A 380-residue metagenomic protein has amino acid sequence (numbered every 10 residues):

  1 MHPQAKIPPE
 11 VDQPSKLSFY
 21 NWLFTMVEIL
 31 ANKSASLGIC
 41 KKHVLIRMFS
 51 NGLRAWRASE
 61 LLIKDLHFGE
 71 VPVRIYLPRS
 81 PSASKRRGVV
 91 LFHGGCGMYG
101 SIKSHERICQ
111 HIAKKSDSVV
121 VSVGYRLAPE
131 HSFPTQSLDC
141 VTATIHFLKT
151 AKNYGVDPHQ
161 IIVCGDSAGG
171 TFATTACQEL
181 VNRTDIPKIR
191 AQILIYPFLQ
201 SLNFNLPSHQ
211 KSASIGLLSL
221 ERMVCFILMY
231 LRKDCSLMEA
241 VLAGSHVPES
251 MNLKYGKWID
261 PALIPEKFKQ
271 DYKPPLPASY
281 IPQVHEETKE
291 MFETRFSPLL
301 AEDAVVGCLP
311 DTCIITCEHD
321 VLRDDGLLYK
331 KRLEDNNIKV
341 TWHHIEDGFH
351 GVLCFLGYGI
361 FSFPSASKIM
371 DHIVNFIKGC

Functional and structural regions predicted by a protein language model:
H2-A35, W56, L62-C380: Alpha/beta-hydrolase superfamily serine-hydrolase fold, recognizing
L37-N51: Short, basic/low-complexity N-terminal boundary segments at the transition from targeting/disordered tails
